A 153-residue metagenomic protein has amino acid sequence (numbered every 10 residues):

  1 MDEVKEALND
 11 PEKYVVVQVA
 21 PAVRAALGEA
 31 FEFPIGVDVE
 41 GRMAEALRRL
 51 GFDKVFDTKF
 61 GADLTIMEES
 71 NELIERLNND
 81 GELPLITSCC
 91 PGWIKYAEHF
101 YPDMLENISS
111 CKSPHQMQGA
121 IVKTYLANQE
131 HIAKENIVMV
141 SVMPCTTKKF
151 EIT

Functional and structural regions predicted by a protein language model:
D2-T153: Iron-sulfur-associated redox domains of electron-transfer enzymes in respiratory and anaerobic energy metabolism
